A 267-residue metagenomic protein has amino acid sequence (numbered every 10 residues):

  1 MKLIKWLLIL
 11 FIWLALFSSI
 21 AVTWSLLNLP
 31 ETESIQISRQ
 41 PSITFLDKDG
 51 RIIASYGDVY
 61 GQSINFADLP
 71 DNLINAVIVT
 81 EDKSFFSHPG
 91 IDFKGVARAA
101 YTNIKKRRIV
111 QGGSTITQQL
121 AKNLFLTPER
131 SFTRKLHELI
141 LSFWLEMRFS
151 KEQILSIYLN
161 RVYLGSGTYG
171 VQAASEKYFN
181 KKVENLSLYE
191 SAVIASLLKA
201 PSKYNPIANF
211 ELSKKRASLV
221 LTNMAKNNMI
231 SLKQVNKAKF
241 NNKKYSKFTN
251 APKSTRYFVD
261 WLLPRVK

Functional and structural regions predicted by a protein language model:
M1-L46, S84, I104: N-terminal type II signal-anchor transmembrane helix that functions as the membrane-insertion/stop-transfer segment
N28-E31, G57-F66, T80, L139: N-terminal post-signal-peptidase region of extra-cytosolic proteins
I37, N65-I116, Q172-A174: Flexible, acidic/glycine-enriched loop-and-adjacent beta/alpha segments that face the extracytoplasmic/periplasmic side
S38-L69: Short extracytoplasmic
R39-S42, Y60-Q62, L73-A76, P89-G95 (+5 more regions): Envelope-exposed proteins and targeting segments
R51-G61, K94-T102, R134: N-terminal periplasmic "start-of-domain" segments of outer-membrane beta-barrel proteins
I52-S55, F85-H88, K203: Short, solvent-exposed loop/turn elements at domain surfaces
R108-K267: Non-catalytic, structured segments within soluble enzyme domains
